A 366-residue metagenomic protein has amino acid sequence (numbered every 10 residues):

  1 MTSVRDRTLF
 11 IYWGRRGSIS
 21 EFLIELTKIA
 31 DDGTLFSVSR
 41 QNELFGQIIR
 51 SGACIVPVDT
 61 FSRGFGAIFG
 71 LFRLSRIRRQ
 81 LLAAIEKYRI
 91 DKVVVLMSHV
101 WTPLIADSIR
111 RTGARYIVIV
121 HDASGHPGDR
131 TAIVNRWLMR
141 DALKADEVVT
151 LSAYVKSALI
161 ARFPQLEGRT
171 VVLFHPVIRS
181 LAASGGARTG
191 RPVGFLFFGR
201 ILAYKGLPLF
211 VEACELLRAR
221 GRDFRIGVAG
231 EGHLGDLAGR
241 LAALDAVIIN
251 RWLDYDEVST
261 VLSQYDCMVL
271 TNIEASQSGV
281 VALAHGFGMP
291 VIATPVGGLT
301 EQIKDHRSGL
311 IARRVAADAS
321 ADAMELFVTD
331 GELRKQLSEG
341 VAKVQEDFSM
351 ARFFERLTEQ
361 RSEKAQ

Functional and structural regions predicted by a protein language model:
Y12-G17, I24, K28-R73, H99 (+2 more regions): N-terminal strand-loop element at the rim of the active site of nucleotide-sugar-dependent glycosyltransferases
S20-E25, V193, L202-L216, A282: A conserved mid-protein helix/loop that constitutes part of the nucleotide-sugar donor-binding site
V93-A114, S276: An aromatic- and histidine-rich active-site surface loop
K144-A183: Donor nucleotide-sugar binding/catalytic pocket of nucleotide-sugar-dependent glycosyltransferases
D236-S259: Nucleotide-activated donor-binding/catalytic signature segment of Leloir-type glycosyltransferases, i.e., the conserved
S263-S276, M289: Acidic donor-binding loop of glycosyltransferase active sites
D305-H306, L310-A317, M324-E332: Conserved acidic donor-binding segment of nucleotide-sugar-dependent glycosyltransferases
L326, L333-D347: A short, well-ordered alpha-helix in the C-terminal region of glycosyltransferases
